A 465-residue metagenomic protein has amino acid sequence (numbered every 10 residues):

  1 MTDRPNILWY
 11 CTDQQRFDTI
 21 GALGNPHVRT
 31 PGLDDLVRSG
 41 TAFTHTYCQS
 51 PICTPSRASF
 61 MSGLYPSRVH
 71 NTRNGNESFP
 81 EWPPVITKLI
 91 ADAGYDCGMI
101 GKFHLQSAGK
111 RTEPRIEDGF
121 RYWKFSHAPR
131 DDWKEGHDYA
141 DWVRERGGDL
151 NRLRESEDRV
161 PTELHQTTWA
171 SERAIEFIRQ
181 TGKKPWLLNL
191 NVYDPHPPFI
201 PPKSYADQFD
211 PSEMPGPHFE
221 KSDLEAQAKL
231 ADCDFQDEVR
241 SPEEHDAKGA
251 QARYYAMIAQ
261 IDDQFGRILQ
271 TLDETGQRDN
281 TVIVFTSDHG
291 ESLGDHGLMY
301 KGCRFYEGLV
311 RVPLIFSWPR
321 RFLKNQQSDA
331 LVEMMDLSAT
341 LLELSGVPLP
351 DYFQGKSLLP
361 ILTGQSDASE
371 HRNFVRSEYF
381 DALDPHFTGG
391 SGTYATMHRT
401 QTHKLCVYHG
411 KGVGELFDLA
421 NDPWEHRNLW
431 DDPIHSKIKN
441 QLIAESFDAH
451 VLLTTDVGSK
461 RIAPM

Functional and structural regions predicted by a protein language model:
M1-Y408, V413-G414, P423-D448, G458-M465: Formylglycine-dependent sulfatase
V451-T455: Short arginine-rich
